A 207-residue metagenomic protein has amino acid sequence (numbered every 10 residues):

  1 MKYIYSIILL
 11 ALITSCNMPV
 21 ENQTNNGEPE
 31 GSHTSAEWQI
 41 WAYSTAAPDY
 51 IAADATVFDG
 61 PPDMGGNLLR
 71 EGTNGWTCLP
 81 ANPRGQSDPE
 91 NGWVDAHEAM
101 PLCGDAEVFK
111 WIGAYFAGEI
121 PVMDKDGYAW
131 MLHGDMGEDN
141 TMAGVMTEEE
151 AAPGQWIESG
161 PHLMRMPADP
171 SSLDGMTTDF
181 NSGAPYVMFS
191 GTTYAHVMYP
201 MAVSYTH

Functional and structural regions predicted by a protein language model:
K2-L9: Sec-dependent signal peptide recognition, specifically the positively charged N-region followed immediately by
T14-S15: C-terminal motif of bacterial Sec signal peptides marking the signal peptidase cleavage site
M18-E28: Bacterial Sec signal peptide processing site at the extreme N-terminus
P29-A117: N-terminal secretory signal peptides
P61-P62, A81-P83, M166-S171, M201-V203: Short, flexible beta-strand-to-coil junctions
A114-M198: Helix-rich interaction surfaces within compact, conserved domain-sized segments that mediate assembly or partner
T206-H207: Conserved small/polar residues in nucleotide/adenosyl-binding loops
